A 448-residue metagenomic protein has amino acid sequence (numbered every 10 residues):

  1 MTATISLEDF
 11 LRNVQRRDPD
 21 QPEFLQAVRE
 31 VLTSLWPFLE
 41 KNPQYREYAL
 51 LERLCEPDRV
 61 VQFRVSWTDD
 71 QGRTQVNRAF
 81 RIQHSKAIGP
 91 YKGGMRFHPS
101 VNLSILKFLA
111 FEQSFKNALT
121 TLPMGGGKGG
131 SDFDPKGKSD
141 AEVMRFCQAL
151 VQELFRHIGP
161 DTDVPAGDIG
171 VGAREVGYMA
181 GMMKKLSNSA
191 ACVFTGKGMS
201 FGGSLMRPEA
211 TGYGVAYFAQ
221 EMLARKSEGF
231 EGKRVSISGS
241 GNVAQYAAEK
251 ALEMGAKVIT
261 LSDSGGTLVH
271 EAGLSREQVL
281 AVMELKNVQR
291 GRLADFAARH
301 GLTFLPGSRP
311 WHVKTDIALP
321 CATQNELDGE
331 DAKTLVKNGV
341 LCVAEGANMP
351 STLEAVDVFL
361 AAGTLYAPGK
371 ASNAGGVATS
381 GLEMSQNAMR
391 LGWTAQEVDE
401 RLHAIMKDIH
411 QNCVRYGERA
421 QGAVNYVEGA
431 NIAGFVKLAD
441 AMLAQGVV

Functional and structural regions predicted by a protein language model:
M1-L205, K437-G446: N-terminal ligand-binding/catalytic initiation module
T2-A27, M222-L223, V336-V448: Adenosine-phosphate binding glycine-rich loop
I5, P19, E23-Q26, E30 (+24 more regions): Conserved active-site and cofactor/substrate-binding residues in soluble primary-metabolism enzymes
L35, L106-L109, M179, V215-L223 (+4 more regions): Buried hydrophobic packing segments
T162-A166, A190-F194, I237, T260-D263 (+5 more regions): General beta-strand structural signal in soluble alpha/beta enzymes
K185, Q220-E228, Q324, K333 (+1 more regions): Conserved helix-loop functional segments at active or binding sites
T195-G198, G203-K314: Glycine-rich phosphate/diphosphate-binding loop of Rossmann-like nucleotide-binding domains
G266-Y366, A371: Rossmann-like adenosine-cofactor binding region
